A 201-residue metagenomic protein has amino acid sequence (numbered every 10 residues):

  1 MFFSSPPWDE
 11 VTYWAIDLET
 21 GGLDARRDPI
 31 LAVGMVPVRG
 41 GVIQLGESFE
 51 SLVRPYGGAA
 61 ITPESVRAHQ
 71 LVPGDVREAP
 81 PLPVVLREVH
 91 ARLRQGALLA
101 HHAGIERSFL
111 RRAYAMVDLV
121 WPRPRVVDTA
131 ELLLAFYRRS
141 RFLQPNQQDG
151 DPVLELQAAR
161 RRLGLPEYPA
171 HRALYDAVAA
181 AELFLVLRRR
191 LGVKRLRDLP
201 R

Functional and structural regions predicted by a protein language model:
M1-S5, R161-R162, Y168, A181-R201: Acidic two-metal-ion nuclease catalytic site recognized across multiple nuclease folds, prominently DnaQ/RNase D-T
M1-V117, R123, G150-E167, H171: Conserved non-catalytic scaffold segment of RNase H-like nuclease domains
T20-G22, E131, A179: Short, glycine/acidic-enriched loop or turn micro-motifs at the edges of active sites
Q95-L98, Q144-N146, L185-K194: Short, structured secondary-structure boundary patches
R125-D128, L199-R201: Beta-strand segments within the central parallel beta-sheet cores of soluble alpha/beta enzyme folds
V127-Q148: Short alpha-helix plus adjacent loop in nuclease-associated cores
L132-A135, A159, L183: Generic recognition of well-ordered alpha-helical segments
D176: Conserved catalytic/binding loops enriched for acidic/polar residues
